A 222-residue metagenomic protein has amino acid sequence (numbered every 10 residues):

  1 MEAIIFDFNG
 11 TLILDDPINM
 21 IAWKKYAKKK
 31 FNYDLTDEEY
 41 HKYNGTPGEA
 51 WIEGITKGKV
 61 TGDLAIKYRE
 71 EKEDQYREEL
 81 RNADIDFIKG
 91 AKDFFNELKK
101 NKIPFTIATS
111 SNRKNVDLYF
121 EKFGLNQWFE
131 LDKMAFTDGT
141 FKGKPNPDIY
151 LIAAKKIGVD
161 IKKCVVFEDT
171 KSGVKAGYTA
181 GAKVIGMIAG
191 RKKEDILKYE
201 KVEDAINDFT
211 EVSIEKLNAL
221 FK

Functional and structural regions predicted by a protein language model:
M1-E2, N96, N112-K114, L118-K222: Asp-based, Mg2+/Mn2+-dependent phosphohydrolase catalytic module
E2-N101: N-terminal helical cap/lid subdomain that shapes the substrate entry/recognition surface in HAD-like hydrolases
N9-T11, N19-I21, G62-D63, E73-Y76 (+5 more regions): A generic short-segment signal for beta-strand/edge and adjacent turn/coil regions
L12, F87, F105-A108, K142 (+1 more regions): Conserved SAM-binding loop
L14-D15, L64, I107, N115-D117 (+1 more regions): Secondary-structure boundary/capping motif
L14-D15, N44, I107-A108, E168 (+1 more regions): Small/polar loops that bind or transfer phosphate-bearing groups
N32-Y33, I103, V159, A182: Short glycine/serine/threonine/alanine-rich loop segments
